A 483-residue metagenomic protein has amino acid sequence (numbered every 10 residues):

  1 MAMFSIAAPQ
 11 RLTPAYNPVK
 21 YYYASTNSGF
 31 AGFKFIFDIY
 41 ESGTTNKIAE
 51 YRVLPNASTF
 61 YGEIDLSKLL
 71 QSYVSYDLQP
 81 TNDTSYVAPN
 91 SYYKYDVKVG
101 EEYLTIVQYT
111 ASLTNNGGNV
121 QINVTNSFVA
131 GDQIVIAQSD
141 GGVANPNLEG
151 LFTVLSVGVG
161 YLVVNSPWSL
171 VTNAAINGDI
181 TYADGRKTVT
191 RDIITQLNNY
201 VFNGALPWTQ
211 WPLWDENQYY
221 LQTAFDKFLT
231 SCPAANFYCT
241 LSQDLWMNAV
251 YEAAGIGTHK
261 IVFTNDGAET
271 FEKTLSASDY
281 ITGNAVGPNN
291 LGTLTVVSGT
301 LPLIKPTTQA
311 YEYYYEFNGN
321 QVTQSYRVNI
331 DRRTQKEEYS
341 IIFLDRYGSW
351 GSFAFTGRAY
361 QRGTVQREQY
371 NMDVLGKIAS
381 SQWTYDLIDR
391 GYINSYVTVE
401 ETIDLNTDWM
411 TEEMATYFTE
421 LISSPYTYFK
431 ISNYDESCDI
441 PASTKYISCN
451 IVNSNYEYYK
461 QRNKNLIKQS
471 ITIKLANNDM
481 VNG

Functional and structural regions predicted by a protein language model:
M1-Q108, S112, A183-R332: Preference for solvent-exposed, low-hydrophobicity sequence contexts
A2, N248, T274, S278 (+2 more regions): Extracellular/virion structural assembly segments
A31-F33, Y93, G118, G257 (+3 more regions): Residues at beta-strand starts and edge strands
I36, D96, Q121, Q133 (+4 more regions): Beta-strand secondary-structure signal
Y40, G100, T114-N116, N123-T125 (+13 more regions): A structural detector for beta-sheet-dominated domains
V99, T110, V154, Y446-N455: A structural signal for short, hydrophobic beta-strand segments that form beta-sheets in beta-rich/all-beta domains
Y103-T114, R362-N371: Internal, charge-rich low-complexity segments
I106-D132, A137-V189: Small/polar beta-strand repeat architecture
